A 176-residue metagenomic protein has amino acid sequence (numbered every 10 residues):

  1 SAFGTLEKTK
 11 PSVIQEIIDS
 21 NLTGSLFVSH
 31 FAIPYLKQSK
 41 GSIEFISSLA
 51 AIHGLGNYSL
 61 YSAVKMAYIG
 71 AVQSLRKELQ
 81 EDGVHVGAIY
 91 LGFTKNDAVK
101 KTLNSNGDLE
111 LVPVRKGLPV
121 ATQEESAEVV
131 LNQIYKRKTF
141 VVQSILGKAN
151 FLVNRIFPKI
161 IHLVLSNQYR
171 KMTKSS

Functional and structural regions predicted by a protein language model:
T5-L6, K10-I18: Substrate-binding pocket helix/loop in short-chain dehydrogenase/reductase
L6-E7, L55-S59: Active-site loop immediately N-terminal to the catalytic Tyr-X3-Lys motif of short-chain dehydrogenase/reductase
S29, V64: Active-site helix of classical SDR
F31-K40: A short helix-coil junction within the Rossmann-fold of NAD(P)-dependent oxidoreductases
S48: Residue(s) in the substrate-gating loop at a strand-loop-helix junction that position the organic substrate next
H53, S74-H85: Active-site-adjacent segment of SDR/Rossmann-fold oxidoreductases
E81-I145: SDR active-site lid
